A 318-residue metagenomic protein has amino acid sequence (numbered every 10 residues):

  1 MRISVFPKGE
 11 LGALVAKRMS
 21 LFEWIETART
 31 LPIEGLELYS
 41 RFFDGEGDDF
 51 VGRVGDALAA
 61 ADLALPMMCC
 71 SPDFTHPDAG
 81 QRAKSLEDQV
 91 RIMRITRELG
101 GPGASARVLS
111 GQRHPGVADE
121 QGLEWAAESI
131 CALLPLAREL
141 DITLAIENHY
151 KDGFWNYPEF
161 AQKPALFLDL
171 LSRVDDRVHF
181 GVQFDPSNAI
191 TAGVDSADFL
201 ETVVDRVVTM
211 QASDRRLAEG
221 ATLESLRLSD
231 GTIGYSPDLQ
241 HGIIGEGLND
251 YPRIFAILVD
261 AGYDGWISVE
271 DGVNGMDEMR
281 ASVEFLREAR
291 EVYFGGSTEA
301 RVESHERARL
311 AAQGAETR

Functional and structural regions predicted by a protein language model:
M1-P102, E120-A127, C131, R138 (+4 more regions): N-terminal pre-domain/capping segments
F6-E10, Y39-F43, C70-D73, L109-G111 (+4 more regions): Active-site beta-loop-alpha junctions enriched in small/polar residues
G12-A13, D73-A79, H114-A118, D152-Y157 (+1 more regions): A short acidic, helix-capping loop that chelates divalent metal ions and anchors anionic groups
R18, G35-L36, M68, A127-I244 (+2 more regions): Acidic/histidine-rich catalytic cores of soluble enzymes
I33, G101-G103, V207, Y263-D264: A structural motif
T96-A118, L140-G153, S268: Active-site groove signature of glycoside hydrolases
E246-D260: A short, acidic, amphipathic alpha-helical segment used as a generic capping/interface helix at domain edges
G265-A289: C-terminal/domain-terminus segments
